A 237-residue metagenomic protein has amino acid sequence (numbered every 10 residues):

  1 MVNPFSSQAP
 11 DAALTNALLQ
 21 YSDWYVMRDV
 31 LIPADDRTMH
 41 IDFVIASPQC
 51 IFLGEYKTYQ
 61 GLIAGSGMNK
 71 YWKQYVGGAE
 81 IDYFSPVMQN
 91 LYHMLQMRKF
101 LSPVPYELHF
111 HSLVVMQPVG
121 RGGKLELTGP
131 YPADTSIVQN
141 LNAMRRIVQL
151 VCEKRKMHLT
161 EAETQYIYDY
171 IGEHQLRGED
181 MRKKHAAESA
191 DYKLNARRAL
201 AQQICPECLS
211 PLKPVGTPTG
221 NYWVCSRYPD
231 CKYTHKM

Functional and structural regions predicted by a protein language model:
M1-H40, I45-I51, Q60, G77-M237: Surface-exposed interaction regions that form or flank ligand-binding interfaces
L62-A79: A solvent-exposed, charged loop/short amphipathic helix patch at secondary-structure junctions
